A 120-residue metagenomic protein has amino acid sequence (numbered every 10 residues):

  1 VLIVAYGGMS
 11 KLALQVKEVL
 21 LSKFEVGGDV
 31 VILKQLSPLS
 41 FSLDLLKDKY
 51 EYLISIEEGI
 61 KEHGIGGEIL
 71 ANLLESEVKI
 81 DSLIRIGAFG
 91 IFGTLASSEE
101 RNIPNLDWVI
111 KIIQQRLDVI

Functional and structural regions predicted by a protein language model:
V1-I120: Thiamine diphosphate
